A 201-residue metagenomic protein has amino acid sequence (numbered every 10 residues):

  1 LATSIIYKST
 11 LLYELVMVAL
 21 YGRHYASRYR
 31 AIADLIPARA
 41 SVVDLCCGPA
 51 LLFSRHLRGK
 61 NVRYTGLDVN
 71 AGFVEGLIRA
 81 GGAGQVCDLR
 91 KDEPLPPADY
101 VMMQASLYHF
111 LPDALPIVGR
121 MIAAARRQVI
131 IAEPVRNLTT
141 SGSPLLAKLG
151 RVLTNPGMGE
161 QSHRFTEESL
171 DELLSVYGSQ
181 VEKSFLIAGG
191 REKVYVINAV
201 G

Functional and structural regions predicted by a protein language model:
Y7-A26: Class I SAM-dependent methyltransferase Rossmann-like catalytic core, especially the SAM/SAH-binding loop
G22-R39: Conserved alpha-helix/loop element of class I SAM-dependent methyltransferases that forms part of the SAM/SAH-binding
A40-G48: Conserved class I S-adenosyl-L-methionine
P49-K91: Class I SAM-dependent methyltransferase SAM/SAH-binding core
M102: A conserved beta-strand element that flanks and buttresses the S-adenosyl-L-methionine
S106: Hydrophobic adenine-recognition pocket in adenosine-nucleotide-binding enzymes
F110-M121: A short, conserved alpha-helix within the catalytic core of class I
A132-V176, E182-F185: C-terminal alpha-helical "lid/dimerization" subdomain adjacent to the S-adenosyl-L-methionine
